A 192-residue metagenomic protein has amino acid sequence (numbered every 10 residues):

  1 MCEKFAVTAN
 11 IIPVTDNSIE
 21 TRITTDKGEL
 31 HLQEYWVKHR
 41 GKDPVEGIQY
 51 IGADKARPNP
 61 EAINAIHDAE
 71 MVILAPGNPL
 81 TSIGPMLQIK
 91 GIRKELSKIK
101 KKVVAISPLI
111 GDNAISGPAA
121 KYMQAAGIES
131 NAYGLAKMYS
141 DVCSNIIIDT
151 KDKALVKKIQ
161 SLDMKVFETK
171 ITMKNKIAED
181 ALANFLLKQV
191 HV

Functional and structural regions predicted by a protein language model:
M1-Y50: Electropositive, gly/pro-rich neighborhoods at or near active sites that engage anionic ligands
E46-I66: Active-site glycine-rich loop that binds ribose-phosphate moieties when present
A69: An anion/phosphate-binding loop that grips the pyrophosphate of nucleotide cofactors and donors
I73-A75, V104-I106, I147: Structural motif
P85-K94: Charged helix-capping and loop-helix junction motifs
K94-K100, S140-D141: Short, conserved loop/helix-junction motifs that constitute active-site signature segments in enzyme catalytic cores
I99-S116, I171-K174: Short, flexible loop segments at boundaries between secondary-structure elements
S116-V192: C-terminal functional extensions of proteins
